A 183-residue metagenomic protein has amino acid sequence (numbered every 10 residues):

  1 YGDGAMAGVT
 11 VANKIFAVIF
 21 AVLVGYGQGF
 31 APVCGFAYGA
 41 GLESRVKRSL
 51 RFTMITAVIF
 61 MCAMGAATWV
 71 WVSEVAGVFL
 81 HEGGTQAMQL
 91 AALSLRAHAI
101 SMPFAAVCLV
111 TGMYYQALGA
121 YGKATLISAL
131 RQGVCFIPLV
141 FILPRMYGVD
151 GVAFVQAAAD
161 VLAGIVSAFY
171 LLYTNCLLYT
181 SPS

Functional and structural regions predicted by a protein language model:
Y1-A17, T85-A92, F154: Interfacial/gating helices of multi-pass transporter permease domains
D3-M6, Y121, V149: Membrane-helix interface/capping residues of multi-pass secondary transporters
V9-A67, V72, A105-G119, K123-A124: Small-residue-rich hydrophobic transmembrane alpha-helices
K14-I15, A129-F136: Small-residue-enriched core segments of transmembrane alpha-helices in multipass membrane transport and channel
A17-I19, T85-T111, P138: Alpha-helical transmembrane segments of multi-pass membrane proteins
V24-G27, H98-A117, K123-Q132, V152-A168: Short runs within selected transmembrane alpha-helices of multi-pass transporters and secretion channels
C34-S101, L143-S181: Short alpha-helical transmembrane segments in multi-pass integral membrane proteins
